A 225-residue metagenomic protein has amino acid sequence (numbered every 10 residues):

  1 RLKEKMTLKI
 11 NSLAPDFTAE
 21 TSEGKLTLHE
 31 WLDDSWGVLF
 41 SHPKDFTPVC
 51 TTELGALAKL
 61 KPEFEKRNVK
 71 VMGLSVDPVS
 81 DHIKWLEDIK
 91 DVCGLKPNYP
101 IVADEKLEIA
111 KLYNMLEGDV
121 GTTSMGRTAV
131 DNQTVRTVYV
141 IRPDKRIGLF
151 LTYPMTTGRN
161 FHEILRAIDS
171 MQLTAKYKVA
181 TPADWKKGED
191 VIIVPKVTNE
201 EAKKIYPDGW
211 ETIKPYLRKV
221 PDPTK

Functional and structural regions predicted by a protein language model:
E4-K225: Chalcogenol-based redox active-site neighborhoods
